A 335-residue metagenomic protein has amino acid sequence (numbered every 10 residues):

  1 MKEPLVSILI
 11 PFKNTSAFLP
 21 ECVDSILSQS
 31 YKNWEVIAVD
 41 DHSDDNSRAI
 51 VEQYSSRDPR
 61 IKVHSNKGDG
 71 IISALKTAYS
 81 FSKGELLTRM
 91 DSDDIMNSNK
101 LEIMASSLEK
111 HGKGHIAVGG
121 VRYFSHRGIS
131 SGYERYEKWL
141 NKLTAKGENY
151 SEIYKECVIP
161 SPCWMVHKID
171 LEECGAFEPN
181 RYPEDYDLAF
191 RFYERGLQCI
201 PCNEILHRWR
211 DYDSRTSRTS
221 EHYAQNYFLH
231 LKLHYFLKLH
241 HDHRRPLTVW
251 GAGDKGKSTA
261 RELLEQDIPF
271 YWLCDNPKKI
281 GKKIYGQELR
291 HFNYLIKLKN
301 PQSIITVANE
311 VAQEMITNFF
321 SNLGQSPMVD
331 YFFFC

Functional and structural regions predicted by a protein language model:
N14-S28: Short, well-formed alpha-helical segments that are part of the catalytic scaffolds of diverse glycosyltransferases
D40-A49, D91: A conserved acidic beta->alpha catalytic loop
N46, D94-S107: Acidic donor-binding/catalytic loop of UDP-sugar-dependent glycosyltransferases, especially processive GT2
R48-F81: Conserved donor nucleotide-binding strand/loop of the catalytic core
P59, I71-A74, Y79, E102-D170: Flexible acidic/His/Gly-enriched loops in nucleotide-sugar-dependent glycosyltransferase catalytic domains
L87: Short aromatic/hydrophobic "clamp" motif used to bind/position activated sugar donors
L143-T219: Conserved nucleotide-sugar donor-binding catalytic segment
Y154, D185, A189, C202 (+1 more regions): Hydrophobic, well-ordered beta-alpha structural blocks that scaffold small-molecule cofactor pockets
